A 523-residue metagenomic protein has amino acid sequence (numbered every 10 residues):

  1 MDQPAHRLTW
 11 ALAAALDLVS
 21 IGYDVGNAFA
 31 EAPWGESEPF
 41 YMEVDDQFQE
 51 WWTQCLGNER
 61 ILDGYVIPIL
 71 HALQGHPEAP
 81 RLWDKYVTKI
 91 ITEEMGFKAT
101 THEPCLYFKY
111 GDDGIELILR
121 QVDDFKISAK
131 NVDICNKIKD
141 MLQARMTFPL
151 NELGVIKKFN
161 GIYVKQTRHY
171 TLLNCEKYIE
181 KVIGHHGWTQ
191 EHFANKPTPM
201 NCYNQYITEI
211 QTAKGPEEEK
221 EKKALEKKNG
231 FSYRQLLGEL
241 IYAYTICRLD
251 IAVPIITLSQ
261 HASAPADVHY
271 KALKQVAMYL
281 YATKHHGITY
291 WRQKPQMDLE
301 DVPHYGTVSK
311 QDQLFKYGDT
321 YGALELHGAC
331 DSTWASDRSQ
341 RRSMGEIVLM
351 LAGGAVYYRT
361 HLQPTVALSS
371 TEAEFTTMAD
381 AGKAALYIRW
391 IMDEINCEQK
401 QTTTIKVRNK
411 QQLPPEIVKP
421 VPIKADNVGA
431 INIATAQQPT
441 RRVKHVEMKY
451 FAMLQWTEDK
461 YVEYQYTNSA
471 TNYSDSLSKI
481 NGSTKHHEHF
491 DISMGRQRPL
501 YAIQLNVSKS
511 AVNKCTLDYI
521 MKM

Functional and structural regions predicted by a protein language model:
M1-M523: Long, low-complexity, charge-biased intrinsically disordered regions
